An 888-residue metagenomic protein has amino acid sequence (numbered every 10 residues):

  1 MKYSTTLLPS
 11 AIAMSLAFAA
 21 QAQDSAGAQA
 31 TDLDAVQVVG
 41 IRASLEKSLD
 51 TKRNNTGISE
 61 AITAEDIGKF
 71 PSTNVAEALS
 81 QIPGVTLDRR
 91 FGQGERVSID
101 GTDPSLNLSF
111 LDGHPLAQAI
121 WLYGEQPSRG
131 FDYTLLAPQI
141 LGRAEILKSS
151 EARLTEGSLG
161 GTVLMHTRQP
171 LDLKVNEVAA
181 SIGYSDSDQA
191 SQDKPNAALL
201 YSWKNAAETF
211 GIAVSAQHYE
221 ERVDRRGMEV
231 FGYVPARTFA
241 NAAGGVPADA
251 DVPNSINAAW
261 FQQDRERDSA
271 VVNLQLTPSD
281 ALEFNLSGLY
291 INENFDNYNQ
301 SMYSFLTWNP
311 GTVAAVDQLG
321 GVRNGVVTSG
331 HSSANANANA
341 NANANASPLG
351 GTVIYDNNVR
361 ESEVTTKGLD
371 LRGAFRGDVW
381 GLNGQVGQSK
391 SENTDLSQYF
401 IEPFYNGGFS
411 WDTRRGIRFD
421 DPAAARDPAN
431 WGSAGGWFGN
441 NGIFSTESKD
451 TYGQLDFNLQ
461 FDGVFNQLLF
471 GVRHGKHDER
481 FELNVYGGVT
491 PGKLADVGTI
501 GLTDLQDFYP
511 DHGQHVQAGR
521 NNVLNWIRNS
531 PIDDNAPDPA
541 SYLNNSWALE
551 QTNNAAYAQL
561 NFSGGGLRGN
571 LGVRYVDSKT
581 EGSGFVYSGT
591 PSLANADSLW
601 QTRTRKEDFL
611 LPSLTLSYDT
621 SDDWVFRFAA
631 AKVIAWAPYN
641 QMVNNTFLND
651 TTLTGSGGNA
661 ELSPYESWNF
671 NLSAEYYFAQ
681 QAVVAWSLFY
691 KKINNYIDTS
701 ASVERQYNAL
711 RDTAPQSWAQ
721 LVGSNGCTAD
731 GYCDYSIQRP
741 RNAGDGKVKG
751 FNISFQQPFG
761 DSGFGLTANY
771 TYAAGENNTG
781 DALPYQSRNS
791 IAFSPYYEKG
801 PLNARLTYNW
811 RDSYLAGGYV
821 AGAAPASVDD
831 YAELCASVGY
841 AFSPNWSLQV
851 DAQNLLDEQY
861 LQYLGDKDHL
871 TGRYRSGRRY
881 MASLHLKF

Functional and structural regions predicted by a protein language model:
Q37-F70, R96, P104-N107, A119-W121: N-terminal periplasmic "start-of-domain" segments of outer-membrane beta-barrel proteins
A76-Q118, K148: Extracytoplasmic beta-strand/coil segments of soluble accessory domains associated with Gram-negative outer-membrane
P115, I120, D478, R520 (+6 more regions): Surface-exposed extracellular loop regions of Gram-negative outer-membrane beta-barrel proteins, predominantly
Y123-G130, Q139-I146, R153-A243, N254 (+5 more regions): Outer-membrane beta-barrel translocator/receptor signature
A240-P253, A315-G351, W411-W437, T490-N545 (+1 more regions): Flexible glycine-rich, low-complexity coil/linker segments exposed to the extracellular/periplasmic environment
I354-T366, S541, N545-N554, R605 (+8 more regions): Outer-membrane beta-barrel signature, preferentially recognizing the C-terminal barrel domain of Gram-negative
G439-T446, Q454-N458, N466-L469, L614 (+4 more regions): Conserved C-terminal beta-signal and adjacent last beta-strands/turns of outer-membrane beta-barrel proteins
Y690-K692, I697-E704, N708-Y819, L856 (+1 more regions): Gram-negative outer-membrane beta-barrel transporters
